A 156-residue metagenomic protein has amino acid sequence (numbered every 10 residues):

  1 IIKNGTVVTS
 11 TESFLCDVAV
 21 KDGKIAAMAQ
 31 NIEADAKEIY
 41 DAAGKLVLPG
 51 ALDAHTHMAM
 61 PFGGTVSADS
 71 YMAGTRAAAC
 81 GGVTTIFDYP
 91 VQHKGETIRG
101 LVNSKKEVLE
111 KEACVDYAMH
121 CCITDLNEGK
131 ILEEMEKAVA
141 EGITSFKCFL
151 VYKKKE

Functional and structural regions predicted by a protein language model:
I1-K3: Extreme N-terminal starter segment of soluble prokaryotic enzymes
G5, V18, G23, G44 (+5 more regions): Divalent metal-coordination and catalytic microenvironments
T6-P49: Histidine-rich, glycine-flanked metal-binding segment
C16, K24, S70, G82 (+3 more regions): General structural feature for long, well-ordered alpha-helical segments within catalytic domains of soluble enzymes
K37-E38, K45-L46, T84-I86, V115-H120 (+1 more regions): Structural motif
A42-E112: Metal-associated gating/positioning segment near the N- to mid-region
Q92-N103, V108-E156: Histidine/acidic-residue-rich, glycine-tolerant segments that coordinate divalent metal ions
